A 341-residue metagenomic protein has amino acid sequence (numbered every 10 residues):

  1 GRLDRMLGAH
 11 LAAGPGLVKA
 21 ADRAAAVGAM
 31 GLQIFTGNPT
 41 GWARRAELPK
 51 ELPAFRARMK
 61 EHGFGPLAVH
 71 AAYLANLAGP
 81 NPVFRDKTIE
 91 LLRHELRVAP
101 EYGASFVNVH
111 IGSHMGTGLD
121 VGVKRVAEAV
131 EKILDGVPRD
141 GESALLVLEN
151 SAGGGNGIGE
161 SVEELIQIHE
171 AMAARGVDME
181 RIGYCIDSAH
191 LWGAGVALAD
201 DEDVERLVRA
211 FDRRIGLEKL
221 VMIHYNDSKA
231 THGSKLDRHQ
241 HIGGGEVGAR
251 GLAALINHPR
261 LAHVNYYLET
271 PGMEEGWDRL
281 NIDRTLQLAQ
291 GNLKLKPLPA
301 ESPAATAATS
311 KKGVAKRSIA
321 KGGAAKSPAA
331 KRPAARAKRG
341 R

Functional and structural regions predicted by a protein language model:
G1-A71, A75, G79-R97, G291-G322 (+2 more regions): N-terminal pre-domain/capping segments
R2, D22-A29, E47-A68, R93-G103 (+4 more regions): Acidic (Asp/Glu)-rich catalytic clusters
H10-G14, G37-P39, A72-L74, G112-H114 (+4 more regions): Active-site beta-loop-alpha junctions enriched in small/polar residues
L17, L52, T88, L92 (+8 more regions): Aromatic/hydrophobic pocket-lining residues that form the small-molecule binding cavity in soluble enzyme cores
A24, H70, T88, A99 (+5 more regions): Conserved, mostly hydrophobic/aromatic
I34, L67-A71, A104-I111, L146-L148 (+1 more regions): Short beta-strand segments at enzyme active-site cores
L77-G183: Active-site acidic/histidine proton-transfer and metal-coordination neighborhood in alpha/beta enzyme cores
I166-R341: Histidine-acidic metal/acid-base catalytic patches
